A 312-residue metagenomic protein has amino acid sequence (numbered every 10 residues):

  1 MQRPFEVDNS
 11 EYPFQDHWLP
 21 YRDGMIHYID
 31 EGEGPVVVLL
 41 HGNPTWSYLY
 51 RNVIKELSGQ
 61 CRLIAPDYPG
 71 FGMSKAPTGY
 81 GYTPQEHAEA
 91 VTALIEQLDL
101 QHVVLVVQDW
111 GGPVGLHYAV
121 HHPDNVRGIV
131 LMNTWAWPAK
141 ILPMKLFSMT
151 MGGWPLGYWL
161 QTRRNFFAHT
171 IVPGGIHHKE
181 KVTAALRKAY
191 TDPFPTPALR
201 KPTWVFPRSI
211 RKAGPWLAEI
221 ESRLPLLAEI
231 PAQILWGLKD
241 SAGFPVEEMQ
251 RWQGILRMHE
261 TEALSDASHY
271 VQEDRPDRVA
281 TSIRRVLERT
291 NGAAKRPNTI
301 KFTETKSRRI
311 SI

Functional and structural regions predicted by a protein language model:
Y21-E31: A short loop-to-beta-strand scaffold at the N-terminal edge of the catalytic core in hydrolase folds
R22, A65-V107, T281: Active-site loop/oxyanion-hole signature of alpha/beta-hydrolase fold enzymes
I29-M73: Conserved HGGG/HGGXW glycine-rich cap/lid loop of the alpha/beta-hydrolase fold
L40-G42, Q108, W236: The conserved beta1-alpha1 loop
Q101-I141: Conserved hydrolase catalytic core segment
T162-L226: Conserved alpha/beta-hydrolase catalytic His-Asp/Glu region
P231-A267: Conserved loop-alpha-helix segment in the C-terminal half of the alpha/beta-hydrolase fold that carries the catalytic
R257-I312: Catalytic active-site module of serine/aspartate enzymes centered on a nucleophile-bearing elbow/loop
